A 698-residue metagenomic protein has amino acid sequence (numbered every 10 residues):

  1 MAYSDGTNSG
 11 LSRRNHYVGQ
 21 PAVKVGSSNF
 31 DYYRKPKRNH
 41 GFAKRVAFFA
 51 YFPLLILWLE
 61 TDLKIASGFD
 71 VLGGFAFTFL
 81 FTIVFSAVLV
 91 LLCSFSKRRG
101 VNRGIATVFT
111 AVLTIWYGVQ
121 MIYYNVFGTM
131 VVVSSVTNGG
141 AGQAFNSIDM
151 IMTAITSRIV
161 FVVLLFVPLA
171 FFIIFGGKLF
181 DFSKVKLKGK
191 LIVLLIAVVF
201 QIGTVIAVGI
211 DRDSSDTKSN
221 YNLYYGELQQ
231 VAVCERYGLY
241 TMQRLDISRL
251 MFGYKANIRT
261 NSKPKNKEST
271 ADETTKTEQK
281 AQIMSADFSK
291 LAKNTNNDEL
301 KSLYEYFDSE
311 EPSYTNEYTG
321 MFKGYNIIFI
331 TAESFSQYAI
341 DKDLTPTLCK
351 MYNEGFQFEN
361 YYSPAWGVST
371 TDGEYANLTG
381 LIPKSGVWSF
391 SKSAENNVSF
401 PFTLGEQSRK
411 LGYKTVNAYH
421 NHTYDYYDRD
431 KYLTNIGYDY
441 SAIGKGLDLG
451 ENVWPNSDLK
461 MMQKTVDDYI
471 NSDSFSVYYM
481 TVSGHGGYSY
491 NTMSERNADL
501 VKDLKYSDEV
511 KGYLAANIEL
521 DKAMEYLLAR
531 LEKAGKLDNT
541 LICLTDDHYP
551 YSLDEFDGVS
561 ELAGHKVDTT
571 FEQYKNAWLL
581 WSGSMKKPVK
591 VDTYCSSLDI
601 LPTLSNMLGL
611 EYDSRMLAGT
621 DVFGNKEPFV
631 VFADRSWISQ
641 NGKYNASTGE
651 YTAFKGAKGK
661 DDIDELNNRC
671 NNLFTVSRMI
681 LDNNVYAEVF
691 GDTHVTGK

Functional and structural regions predicted by a protein language model:
M1-R13: N-terminal acidic, proline/glycine-rich, low-complexity intrinsically disordered segments
Y3, P21-V25, N29-I283: Transmembrane and membrane-interface helices of multi-pass, inner-membrane envelope-modifying transferases
N8-L11, P21, D31, T675: Intrinsically disordered, low-complexity regions enriched in serine, threonine, proline and polar/charged residues
H16-G19, S605-M607: C-terminal/domain-terminus segments
T114, S219-L223, A286-L291, A523 (+1 more regions): Alpha-helical scaffold segments in carbohydrate-active enzymes
R259, K280-S309: Helix-hairpin-helix/helix-loop-helix acidic hairpins
K267-L291, E451-S457, M461-T465: Basic, amphipathic N-terminal segments that precede the first structured/catalytic domain
N296-K698: Solvent-exposed soluble domains appended to multi-pass membrane proteins
